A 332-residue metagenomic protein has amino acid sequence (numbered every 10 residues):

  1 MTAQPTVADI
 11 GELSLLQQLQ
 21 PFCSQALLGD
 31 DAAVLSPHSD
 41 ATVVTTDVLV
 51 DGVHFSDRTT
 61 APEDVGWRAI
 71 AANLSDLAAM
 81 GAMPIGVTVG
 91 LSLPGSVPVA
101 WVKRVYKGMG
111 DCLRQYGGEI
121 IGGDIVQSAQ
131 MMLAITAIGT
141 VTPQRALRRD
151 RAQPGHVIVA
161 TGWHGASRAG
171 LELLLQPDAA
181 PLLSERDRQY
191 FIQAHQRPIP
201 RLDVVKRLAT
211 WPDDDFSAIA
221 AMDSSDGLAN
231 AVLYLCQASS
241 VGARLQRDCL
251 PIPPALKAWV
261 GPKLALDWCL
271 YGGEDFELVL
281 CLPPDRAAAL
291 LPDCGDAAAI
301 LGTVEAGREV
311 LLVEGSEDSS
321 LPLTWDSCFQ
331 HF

Functional and structural regions predicted by a protein language model:
M1-A61, V89, G110-C112: Extreme N-terminal cap/leader segments of soluble proteins
T2-L15, S96-E119, V126-L133, I138 (+1 more regions): Glycine-/charge-enriched secondary-structure boundary and capping motifs
C23-A26, R197, W268-Y271: Short Gly/Pro-enriched turn/cap motifs at secondary-structure boundaries
V34, N73, G81, I120 (+4 more regions): Residue-level signal for inorganic ion chemistry
L49, I85-P177, T303: Glycine-rich anion-binding loops of enzyme active sites
P62-G86, K107-Q115, R207, D213-D214 (+1 more regions): Small-aliphatic-rich amphipathic alpha-helix that forms the alpha element of a beta-alpha
D178-I199: A short, charged helix-loop
R197-T210: A short, well-structured juxtamembrane/interface segment
